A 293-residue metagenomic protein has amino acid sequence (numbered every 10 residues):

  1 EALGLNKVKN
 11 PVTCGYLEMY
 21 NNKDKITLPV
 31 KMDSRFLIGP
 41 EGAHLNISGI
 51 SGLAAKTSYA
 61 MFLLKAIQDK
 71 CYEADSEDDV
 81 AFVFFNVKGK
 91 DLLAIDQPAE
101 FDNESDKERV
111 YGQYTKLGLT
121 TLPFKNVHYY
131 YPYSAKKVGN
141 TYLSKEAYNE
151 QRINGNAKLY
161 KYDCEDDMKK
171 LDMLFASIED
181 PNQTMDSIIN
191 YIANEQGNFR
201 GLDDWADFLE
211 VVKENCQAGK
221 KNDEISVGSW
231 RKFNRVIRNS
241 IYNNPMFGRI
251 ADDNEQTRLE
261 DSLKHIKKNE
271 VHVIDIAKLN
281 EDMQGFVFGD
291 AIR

Functional and structural regions predicted by a protein language model:
A2-F36: N-terminal pre-Walker A segment at the start of P-loop NTPase domains
L17, R35, I50, A277-L279: Short strand-loop junctions, especially beta-strand C-caps/beta-turns that link beta-sheets to coils or alpha-helices
N22-P123, H128: Glycine-rich phosphate-binding loop of nucleotide-binding enzymes
C71-E77, F85, G89-A94, T121-R293: P-loop NTPase motor domains
